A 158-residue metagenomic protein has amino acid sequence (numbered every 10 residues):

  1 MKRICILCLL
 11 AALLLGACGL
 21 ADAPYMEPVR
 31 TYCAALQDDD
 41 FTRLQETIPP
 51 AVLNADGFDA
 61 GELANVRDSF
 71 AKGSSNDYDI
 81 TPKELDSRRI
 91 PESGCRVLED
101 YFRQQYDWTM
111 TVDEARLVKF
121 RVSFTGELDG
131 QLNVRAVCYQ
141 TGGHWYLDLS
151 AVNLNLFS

Functional and structural regions predicted by a protein language model:
M1-I4: Positively charged n-region of N-terminal signal peptides that target proteins for export
I6-L7, R88: Short amphipathic alpha-helical "recognition" segments used for binding
L7-L10, L20, V97, Q140: Residue-level detector of bioactive/disordered segments in secreted/extracellular proteins and virion assembly
L9, G16-D38, E46, P50-D56: Short, low-complexity N-terminal intrinsically disordered segments enriched in polar/charged residues
L13-L14, L117: Short stretches within intrinsically disordered, low-complexity N-terminal or propeptide regions
L36, F70, V122-F124: Hydrophobic, Leu/Ile/Phe/Ala-enriched alpha-helical segments that form helix-helix packing faces
T42-V112: Short solvent-exposed beta->alpha transition segments
R89-S158: Exposed beta-sheet edge and beta->alpha loop/turn motif
